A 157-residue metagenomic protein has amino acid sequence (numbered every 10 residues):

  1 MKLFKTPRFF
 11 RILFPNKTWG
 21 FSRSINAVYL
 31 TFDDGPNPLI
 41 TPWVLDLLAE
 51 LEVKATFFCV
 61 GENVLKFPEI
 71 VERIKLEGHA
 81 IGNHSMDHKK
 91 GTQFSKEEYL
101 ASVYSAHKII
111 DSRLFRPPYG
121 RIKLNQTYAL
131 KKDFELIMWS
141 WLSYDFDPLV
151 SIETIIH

Functional and structural regions predicted by a protein language model:
K2-N83, D87-K89, D111-S112: Active-site beta->alpha N-cap acidic-glycine motif
K17-T18, E69, L124-N125, I156-H157: Short, charged beta->alpha transition segments
D33-D34, D46, S102, D145-D147: Acidic side chains
G35-L39, F58-F67, K89-E97, R116-K123 (+1 more regions): Acidic-and-aromatic substrate-binding clefts and catalytic sites of carbohydrate-active enzymes
L45, V71, H107, Q126-Y128 (+1 more regions): Short glycine-/small-residue-rich flexible loop motifs, especially phosphate/cofactor-binding loops
L45-K54, H79-A80, M86, S95-L124 (+1 more regions): CE4/NodB-like, metal-dependent polysaccharide N-deacetylase domain that modifies extracellular/periplasmic N-acetylated
R73-L76, Y99-S102, K132-F134, E153-I156: Short, hinge-like loop/turn segments at secondary-structure boundaries
R121-I156: His/Asp/Glu-enriched short active-site or ligand-binding loop at hydrolase and phosphoryl-transfer sites
